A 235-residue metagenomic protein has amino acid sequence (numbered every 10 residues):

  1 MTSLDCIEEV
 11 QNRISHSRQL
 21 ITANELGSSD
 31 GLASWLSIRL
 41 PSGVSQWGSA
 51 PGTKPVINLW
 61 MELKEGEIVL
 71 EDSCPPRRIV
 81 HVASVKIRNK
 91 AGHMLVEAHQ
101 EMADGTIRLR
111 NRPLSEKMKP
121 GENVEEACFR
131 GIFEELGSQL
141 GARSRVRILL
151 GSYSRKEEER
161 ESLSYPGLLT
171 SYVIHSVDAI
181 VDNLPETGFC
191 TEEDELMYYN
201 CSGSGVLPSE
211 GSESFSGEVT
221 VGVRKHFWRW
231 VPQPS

Functional and structural regions predicted by a protein language model:
M1-S235: N-terminal leader/linker segments that precede catalytic domains of diphosphate-processing enzymes
